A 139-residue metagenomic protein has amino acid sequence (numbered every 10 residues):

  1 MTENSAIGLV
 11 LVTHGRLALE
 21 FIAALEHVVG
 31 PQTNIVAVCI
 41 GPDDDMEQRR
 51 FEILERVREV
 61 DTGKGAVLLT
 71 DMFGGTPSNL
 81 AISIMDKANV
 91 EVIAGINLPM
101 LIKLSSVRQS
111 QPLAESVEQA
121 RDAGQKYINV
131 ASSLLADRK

Functional and structural regions predicted by a protein language model:
M1-V67, M72-K139: N-terminal loops that bind phosphate or other acidic moieties and the adjacent beta-alpha structural core
